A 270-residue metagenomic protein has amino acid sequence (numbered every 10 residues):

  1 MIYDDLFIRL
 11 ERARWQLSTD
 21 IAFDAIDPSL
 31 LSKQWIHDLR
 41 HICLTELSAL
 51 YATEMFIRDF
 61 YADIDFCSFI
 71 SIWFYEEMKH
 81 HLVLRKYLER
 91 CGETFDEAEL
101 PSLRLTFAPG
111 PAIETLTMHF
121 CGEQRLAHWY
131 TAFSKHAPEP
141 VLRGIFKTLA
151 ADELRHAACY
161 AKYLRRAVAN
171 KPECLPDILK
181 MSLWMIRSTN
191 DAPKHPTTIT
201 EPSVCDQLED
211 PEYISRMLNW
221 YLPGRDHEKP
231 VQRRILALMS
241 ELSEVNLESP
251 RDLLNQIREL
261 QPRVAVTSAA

Functional and structural regions predicted by a protein language model:
M1-A270: Non-heme di-metal
